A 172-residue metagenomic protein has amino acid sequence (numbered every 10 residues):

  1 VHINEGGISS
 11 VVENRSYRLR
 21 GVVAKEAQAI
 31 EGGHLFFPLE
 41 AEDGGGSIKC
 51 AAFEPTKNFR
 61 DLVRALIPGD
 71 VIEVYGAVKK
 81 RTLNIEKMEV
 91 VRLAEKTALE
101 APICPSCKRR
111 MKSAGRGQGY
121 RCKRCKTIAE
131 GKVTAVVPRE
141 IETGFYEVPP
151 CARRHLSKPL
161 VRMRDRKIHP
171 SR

Functional and structural regions predicted by a protein language model:
V1-R172: OB-fold and OB-like single-stranded nucleic-acid-recognition modules and their adjacent interaction interfaces
